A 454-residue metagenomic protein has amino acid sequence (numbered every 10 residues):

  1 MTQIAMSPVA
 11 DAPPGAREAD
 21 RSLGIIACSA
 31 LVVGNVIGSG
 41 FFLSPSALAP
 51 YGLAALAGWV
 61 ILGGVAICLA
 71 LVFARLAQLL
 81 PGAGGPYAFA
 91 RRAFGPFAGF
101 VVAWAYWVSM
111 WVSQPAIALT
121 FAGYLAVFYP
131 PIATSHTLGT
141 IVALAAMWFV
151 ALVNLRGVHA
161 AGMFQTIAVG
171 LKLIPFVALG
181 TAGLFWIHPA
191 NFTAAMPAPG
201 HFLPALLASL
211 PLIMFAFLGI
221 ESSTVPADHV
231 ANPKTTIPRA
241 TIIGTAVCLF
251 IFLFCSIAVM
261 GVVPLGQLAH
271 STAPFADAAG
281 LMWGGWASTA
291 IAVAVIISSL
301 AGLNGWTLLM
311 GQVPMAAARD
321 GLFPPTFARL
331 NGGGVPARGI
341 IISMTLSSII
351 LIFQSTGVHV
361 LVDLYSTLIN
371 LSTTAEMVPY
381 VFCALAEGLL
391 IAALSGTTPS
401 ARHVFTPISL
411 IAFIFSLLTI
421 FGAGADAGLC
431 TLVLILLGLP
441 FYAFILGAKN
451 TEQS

Functional and structural regions predicted by a protein language model:
M1-S46, Y51, I67, L71 (+4 more regions): Membrane-interface "cap" regions at the ends of multi-pass membrane proteins
Q3-D20, A55-L56, I132-T140, T166-V293 (+1 more regions): Helix-loop-helix junctions that connect adjacent transmembrane segments in multi-pass membrane transporters
Q3-G15, A88-R91, A118-I141, P175 (+5 more regions): Helix-loop-helix connectors at the membrane interface of multi-pass transporters/channels
R21-V32, G95-V108, V142-A146, G200-I213 (+4 more regions): Select transmembrane alpha-helical segments in multipass membrane proteins
S44-P50, I67-M147, A151-L155, A160 (+3 more regions): Hydrophobic transmembrane alpha-helices that form the core helical bundles of multi-pass secondary transporters
A88-F89, G95, V127-I132, I242-T307 (+1 more regions): TM-loop-TM module centered on a large, flexible mid-protein loop between adjacent transmembrane helices in multi-pass
L138-I187, G200-H201, T241-T245, T373-V381 (+2 more regions): Membrane-interface loop-to-helix entry segments
E376, R402-S454: A generic transmembrane alpha-helix motif of multi-pass inner-membrane proteins
